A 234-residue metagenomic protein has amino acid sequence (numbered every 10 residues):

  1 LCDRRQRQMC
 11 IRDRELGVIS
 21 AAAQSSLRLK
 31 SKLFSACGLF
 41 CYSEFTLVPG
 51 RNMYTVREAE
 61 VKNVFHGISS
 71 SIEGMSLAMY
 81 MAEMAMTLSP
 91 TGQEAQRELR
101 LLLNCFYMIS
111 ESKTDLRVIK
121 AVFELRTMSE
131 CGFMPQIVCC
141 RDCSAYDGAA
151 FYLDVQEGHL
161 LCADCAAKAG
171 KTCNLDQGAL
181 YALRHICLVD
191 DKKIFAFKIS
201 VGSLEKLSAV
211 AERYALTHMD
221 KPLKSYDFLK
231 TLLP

Functional and structural regions predicted by a protein language model:
L1-R7: Single conserved hydrophobic/aromatic residue that forms the stacking wall/gate of nucleotide- or nucleobase-binding
R7-C10, C162: Generic detector of short, aliphatic-rich beta-strand segments that form the cores of beta-sheets in diverse domain
R12-K62: Glycine/small-residue-rich interface belts in oligomeric ring/scaffold proteins and their assembly partners
Y42-A95, A211-Y214, H218, P222: Intrinsically disordered, low-complexity regulatory tails
E60-H66, R100-S110, V189-A196: Short amphipathic alpha-helical segments and their helix-coil junctions
S70-G132: Internal, conserved structured core segments that host functional sites
S112, L116, A121-P234: C-terminal, charged interaction/regulatory segments at domain termini
